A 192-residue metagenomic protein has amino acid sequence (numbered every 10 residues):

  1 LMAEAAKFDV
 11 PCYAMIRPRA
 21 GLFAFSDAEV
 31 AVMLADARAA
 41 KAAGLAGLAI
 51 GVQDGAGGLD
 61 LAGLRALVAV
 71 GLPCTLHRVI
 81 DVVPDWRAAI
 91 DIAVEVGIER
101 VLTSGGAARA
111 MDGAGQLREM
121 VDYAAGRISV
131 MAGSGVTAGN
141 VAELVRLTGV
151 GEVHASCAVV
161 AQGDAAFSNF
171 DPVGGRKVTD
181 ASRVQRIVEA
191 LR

Functional and structural regions predicted by a protein language model:
L1-Y13, F25-A31, V52-V70, V83-A89 (+4 more regions): Active-site-adjacent beta->alpha loops and helix N-cap segments on the catalytic face of soluble alpha/beta enzymes
E4-F8, K41-A43, A190: A short, N-terminal amphipathic alpha-helix
P11, A46-G47, P73, E99 (+1 more regions): Residue-level detector of anion-binding/catalytic polar loops
Y13-R17, A49-G51, T75-V79, S104 (+2 more regions): A cross-family glycoside hydrolase active-site/sugar-binding cleft signature
L22-A39, C74, D81-V96, M120-A132 (+1 more regions): Catalytic cores of alpha/beta
A39-G55, I98-G113, T137, T148-G175: Glycine-rich phosphate-binding active-site loops on the catalytic face of alpha/beta enzymes
K41, D171-R192: Short, basic/aromatic-enriched C-terminal tail that caps enzymatic domains
